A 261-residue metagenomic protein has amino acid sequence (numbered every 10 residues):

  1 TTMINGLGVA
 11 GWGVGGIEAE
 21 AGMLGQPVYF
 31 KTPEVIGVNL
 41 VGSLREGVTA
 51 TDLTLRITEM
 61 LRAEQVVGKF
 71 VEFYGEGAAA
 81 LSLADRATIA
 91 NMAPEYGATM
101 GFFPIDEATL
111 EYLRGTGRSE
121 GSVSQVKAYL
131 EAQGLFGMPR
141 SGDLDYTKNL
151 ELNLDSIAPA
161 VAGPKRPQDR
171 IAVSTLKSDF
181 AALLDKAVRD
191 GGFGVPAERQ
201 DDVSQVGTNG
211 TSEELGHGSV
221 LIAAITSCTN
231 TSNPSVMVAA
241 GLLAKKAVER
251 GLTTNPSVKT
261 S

Functional and structural regions predicted by a protein language model:
T1-S261: Fe-S-dependent hydro-lyases/dehydratases of central metabolism
